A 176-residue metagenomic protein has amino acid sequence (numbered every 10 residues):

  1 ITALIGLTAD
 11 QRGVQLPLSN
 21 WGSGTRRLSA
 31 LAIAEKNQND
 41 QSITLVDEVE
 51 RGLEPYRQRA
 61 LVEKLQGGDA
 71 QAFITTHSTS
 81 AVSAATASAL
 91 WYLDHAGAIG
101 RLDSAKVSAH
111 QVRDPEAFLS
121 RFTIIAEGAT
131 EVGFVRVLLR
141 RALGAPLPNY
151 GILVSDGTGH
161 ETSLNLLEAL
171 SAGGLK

Functional and structural regions predicted by a protein language model:
L4-A117, V132-G133, V137-R140: Switch/communication elements of ASCE P-loop NTPase nucleotide-binding domains
Q15, D103-A105, R121-F122, L170-L175: Generic detector of bulky aromatic hydrophobic side chains
N20, T123-E127: Short hydrophobic beta-strand that contains or immediately precedes a catalytic carboxylate
D47, I125-A126, S155-G157: Conserved beta-strand segments of the P-loop GTPase G domain that flank and frequently precede/overlap
A70, T86-A89, S120-R121, L147-Y150 (+1 more regions): Short glycine-/polar-rich loops that comprise or flank the Walker A/P-loop and associated switch/sensor motifs
T130-K176: Conserved helicase/translocase motor-coupling segment
